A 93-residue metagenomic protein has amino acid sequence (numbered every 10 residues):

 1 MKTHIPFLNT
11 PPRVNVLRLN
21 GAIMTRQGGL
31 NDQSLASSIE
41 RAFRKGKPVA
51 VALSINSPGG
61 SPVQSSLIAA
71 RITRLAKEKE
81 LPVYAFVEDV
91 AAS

Functional and structural regions predicted by a protein language model:
M1-S93: Terminal-region recognition feature
